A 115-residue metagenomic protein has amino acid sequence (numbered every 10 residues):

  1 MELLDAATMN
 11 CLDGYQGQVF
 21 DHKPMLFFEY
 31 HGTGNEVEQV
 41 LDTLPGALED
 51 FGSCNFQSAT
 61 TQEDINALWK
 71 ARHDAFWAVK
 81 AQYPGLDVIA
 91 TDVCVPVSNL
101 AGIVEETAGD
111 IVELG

Functional and structural regions predicted by a protein language model:
M1-G115: C-terminal substrate-recognition/cap domain of FAD-linked oxidoreductases
